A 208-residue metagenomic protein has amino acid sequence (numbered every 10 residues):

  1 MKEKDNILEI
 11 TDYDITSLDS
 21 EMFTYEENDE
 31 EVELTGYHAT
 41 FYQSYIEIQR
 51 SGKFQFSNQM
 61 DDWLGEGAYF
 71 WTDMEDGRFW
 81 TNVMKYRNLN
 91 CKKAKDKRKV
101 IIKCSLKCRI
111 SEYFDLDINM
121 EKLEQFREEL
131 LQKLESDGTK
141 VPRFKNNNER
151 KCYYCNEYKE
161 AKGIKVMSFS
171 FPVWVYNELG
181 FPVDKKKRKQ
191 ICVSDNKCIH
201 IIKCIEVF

Functional and structural regions predicted by a protein language model:
M1-W63: ADP-ribose/NAD+-binding catalytic cleft of ART/PARP-like enzymes
K2-T16, E31, R98-F208: Active-site and NAD+-binding cores of ADP-ribose-processing enzymes
Y25-D29, Q59-D62, C91-K95, P182-V183 (+1 more regions): A general structural signal for short secondary-structure junctions and capping/turn motifs
T35-Q43, F70-E75, S105-I110: Short, flexible loop/turn elements at secondary-structure junctions
E47, F79-T81, Y113-D115: Short helix/loop capping segments that flank catalytic or ligand/cofactor-binding pockets
F56, K85-V100: Cytochrome P450 catalytic domain signature, combining two hallmark sequence patches
N58-R87: Extended catalytic/binding region for NAD+/ADP-ribose chemistry, centered on the ART fold
W63-E66, K97-I101: Short connector loops at helix/strand junctions that flank enzyme active sites, especially segments positioning acidic
